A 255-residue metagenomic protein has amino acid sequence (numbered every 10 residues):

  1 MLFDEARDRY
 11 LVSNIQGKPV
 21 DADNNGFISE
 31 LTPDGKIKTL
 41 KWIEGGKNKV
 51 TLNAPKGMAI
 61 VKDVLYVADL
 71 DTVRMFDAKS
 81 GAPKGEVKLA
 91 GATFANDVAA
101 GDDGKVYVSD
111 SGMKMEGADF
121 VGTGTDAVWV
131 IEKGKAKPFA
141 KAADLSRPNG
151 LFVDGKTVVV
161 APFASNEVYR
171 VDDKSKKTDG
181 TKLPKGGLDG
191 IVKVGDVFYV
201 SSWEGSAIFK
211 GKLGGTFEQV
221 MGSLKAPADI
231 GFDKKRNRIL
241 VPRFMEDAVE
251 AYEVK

Functional and structural regions predicted by a protein language model:
M1-R7, G46-V64, A90-M113, A142-T157 (+4 more regions): Beta-rich, blade/repeat-based domains predominating in secreted/periplasmic proteins but also intracellular
V12-N24, V108-T123: Short, conserved, GDST-rich strand-edge loop motifs in beta-rich repeat architectures
Q16-V20, T72, M113-G117, S165-E167 (+2 more regions): Short glycine/acidic-enriched loop and turn motifs that connect beta-strands
S29, R74-M75, W129, E167-Y169 (+2 more regions): WD40 beta-propeller blade core
L31-K36, D77-A82, I131-K135, V171-K176 (+2 more regions): Short loop/turn segments that connect beta-strands within beta-propeller blades
K36-K49, A82-K88, K135-A142, S175-K182 (+1 more regions): A short beta-strand motif characteristic of beta-propeller blades
P227-K255: Blade-level signature of beta-propeller repeat domains, shared across WD40, Kelch, NHL, RCC1 and BNR/Asp-box propellers
